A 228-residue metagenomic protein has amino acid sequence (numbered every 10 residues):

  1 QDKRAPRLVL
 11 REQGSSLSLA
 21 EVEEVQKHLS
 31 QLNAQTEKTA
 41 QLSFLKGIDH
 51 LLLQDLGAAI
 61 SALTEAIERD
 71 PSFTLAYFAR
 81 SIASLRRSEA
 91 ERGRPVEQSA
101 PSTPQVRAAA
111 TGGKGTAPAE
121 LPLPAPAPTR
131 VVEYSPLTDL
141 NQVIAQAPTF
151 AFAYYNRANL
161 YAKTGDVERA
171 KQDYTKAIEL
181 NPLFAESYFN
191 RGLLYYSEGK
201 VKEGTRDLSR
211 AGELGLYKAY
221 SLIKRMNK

Functional and structural regions predicted by a protein language model:
Q1-K228: Alpha-helical tetratricopeptide repeat
